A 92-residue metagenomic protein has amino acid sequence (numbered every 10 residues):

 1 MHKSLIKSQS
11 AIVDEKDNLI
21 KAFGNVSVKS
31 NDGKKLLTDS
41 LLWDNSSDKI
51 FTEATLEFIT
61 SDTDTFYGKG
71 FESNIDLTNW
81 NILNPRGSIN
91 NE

Functional and structural regions predicted by a protein language model:
M1-E92: Mature-chain termini and adjacent capping regions
